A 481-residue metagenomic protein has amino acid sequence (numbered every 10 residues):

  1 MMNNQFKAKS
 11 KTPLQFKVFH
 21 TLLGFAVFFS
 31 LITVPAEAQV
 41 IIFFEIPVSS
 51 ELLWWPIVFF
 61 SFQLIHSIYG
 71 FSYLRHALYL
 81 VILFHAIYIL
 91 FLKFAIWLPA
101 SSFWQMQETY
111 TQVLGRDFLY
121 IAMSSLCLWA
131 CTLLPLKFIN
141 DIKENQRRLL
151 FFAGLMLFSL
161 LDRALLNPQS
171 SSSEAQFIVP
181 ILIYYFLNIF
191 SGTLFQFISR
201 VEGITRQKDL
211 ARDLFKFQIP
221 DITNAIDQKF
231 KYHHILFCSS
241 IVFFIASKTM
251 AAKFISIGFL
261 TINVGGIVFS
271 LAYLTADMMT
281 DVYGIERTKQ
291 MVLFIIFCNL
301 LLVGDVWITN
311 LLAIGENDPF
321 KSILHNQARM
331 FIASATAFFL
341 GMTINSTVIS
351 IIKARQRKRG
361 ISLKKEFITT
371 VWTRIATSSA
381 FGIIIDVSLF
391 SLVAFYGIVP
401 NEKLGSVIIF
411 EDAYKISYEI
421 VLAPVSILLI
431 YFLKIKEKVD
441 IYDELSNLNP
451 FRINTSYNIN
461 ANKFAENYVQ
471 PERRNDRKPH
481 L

Functional and structural regions predicted by a protein language model:
N3-L14, F158-L236, S240, K364-T369 (+3 more regions): Alpha-helical transmembrane segments and their cytosolic interface
T12-A26, S30, A36-I121, S199 (+2 more regions): Alpha-helical membrane segments and adjacent membrane-interface helices in multi-pass membrane proteins
Q15-L23, E51, W55, R116-S124 (+11 more regions): Residue-level signature of transmembrane alpha-helical entry/exit and packing/kink sites in multi-pass membrane
F29, W54, V58, F84 (+27 more regions): Alpha-helical transmembrane segments in multi-pass membrane proteins
E37, L92-I96, C131, P135-L136 (+11 more regions): Alpha-helical transmembrane segments and their lipid-water interface positions in multi-pass membrane proteins
I41, Y69, Y73, A95 (+16 more regions): Membrane-interfacial segments
H76-L78, F151, R163-S171, Q290-V292 (+2 more regions): A structural feature that tracks compact, well-ordered secondary-structure segments with a strong bias toward
D117-I121, D141-M156, R355-I384: Internal alpha-helical transmembrane segments of multi-pass membrane proteins
